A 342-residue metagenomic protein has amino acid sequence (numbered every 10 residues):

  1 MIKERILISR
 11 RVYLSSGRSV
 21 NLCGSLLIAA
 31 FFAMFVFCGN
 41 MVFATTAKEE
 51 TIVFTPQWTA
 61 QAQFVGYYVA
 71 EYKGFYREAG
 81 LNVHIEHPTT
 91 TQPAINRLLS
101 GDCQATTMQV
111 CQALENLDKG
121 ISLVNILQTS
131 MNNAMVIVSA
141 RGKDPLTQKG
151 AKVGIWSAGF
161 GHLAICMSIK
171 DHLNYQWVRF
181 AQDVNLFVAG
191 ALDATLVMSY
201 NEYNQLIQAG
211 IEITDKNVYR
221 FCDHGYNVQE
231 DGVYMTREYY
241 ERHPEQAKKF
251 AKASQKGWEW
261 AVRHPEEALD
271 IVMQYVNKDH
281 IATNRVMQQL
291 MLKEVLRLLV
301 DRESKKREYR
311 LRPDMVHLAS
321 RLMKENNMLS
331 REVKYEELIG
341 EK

Functional and structural regions predicted by a protein language model:
M1-L22: N-terminal secretory signal peptides that target proteins for export/translocation
G24-G39: Bacterial N-terminal signal peptides
T46-F180, L186-M198, N227: Short, glycine-/small- and polar/acidic-enriched structural segments that line small-molecule recognition paths
E78, G150, F221-Y226, L299-L311: Short, solvent-exposed loop/beta-turn-alpha elements that line the ligand-binding surface or hinge of extracytoplasmic
C111-Q112, Q182-L186, G190-I281: Pocket-lining segment of extracytoplasmic ligand-binding domains
H243-M328: Secondary-structure end/capping motifs
